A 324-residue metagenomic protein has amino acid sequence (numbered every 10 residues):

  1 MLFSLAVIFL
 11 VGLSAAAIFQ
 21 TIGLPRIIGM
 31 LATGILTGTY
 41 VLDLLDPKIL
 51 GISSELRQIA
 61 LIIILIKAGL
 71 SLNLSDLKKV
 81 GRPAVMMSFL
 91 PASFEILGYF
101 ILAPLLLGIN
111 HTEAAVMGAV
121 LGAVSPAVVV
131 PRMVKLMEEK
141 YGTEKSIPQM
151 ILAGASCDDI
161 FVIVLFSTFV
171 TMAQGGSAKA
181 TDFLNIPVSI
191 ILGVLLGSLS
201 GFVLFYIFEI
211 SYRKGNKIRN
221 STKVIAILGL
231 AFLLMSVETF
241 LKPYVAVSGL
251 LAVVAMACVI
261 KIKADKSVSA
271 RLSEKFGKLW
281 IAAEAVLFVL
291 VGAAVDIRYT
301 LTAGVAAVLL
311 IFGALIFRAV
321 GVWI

Functional and structural regions predicted by a protein language model:
M1-I324: Transmembrane helical cores of multi-pass secondary ion antiporters/exchangers
